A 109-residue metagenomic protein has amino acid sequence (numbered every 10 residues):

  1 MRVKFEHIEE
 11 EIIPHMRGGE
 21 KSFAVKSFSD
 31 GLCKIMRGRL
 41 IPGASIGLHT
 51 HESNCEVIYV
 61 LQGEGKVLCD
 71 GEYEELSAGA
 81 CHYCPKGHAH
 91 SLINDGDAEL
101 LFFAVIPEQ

Functional and structural regions predicted by a protein language model:
M1-L32, G47: A short, N-terminal "cap"/entry segment at the start of jelly-roll beta-barrel domains of the cupin/DSBH fold
G31, S53, D97-A98: Short strand-connecting beta-turns/loops that link adjacent beta-strands
M36-H51: Conserved short histidine dyad/triad with adjacent acidic residue
S45-G47, K66, H82, K86-L92: Histidine-centered metal-chelating micro-motifs
S53-C55, Y59-G65: Glycine- and acidic-residue-biased ligand/ion/polar-headgroup-sensing regions
E64-K66, Y73, A89, E99: Structural motif
E72-K86: Short acidic-glycine-tyrosine-enriched beta hairpin
K86-Q109: Ligand-binding loop in jelly-roll beta-barrel domains
